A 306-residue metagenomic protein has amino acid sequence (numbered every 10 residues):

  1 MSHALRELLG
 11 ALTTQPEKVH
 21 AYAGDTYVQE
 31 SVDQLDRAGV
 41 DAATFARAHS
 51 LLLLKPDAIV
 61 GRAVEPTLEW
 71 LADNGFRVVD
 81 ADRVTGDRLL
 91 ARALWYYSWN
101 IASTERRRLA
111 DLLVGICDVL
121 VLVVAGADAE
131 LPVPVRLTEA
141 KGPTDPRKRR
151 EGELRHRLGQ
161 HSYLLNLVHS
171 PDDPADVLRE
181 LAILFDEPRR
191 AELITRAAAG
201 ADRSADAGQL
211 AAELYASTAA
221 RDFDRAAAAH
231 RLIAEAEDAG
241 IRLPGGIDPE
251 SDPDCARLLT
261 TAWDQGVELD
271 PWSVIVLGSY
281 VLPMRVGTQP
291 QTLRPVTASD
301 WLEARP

Functional and structural regions predicted by a protein language model:
M1-L54, A58-P306: Catalytic core of tubulin tyrosine ligase-like
